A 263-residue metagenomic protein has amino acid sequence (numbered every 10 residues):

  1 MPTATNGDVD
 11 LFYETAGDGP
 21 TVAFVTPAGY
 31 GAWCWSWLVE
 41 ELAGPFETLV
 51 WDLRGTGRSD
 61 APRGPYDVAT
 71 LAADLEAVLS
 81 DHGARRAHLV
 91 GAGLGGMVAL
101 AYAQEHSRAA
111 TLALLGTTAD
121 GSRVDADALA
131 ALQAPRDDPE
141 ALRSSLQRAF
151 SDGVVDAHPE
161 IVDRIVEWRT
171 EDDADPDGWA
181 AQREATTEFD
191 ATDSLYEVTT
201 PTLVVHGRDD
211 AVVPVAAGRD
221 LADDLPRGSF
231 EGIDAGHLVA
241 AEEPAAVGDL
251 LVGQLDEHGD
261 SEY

Functional and structural regions predicted by a protein language model:
T5-G64: Conserved HGGG/HGGXW glycine-rich cap/lid loop of the alpha/beta-hydrolase fold
V50-V90: Active-site loop/oxyanion-hole signature of alpha/beta-hydrolase fold enzymes
G91, G95, A99: Gly/Ala-rich beta-loop-alpha elbow adjacent to hydrolase catalytic centers
L100-E140, G178: Flexible "cap/lid" loop of the alpha/beta hydrolase fold
S122-R123, L142-S194: Conserved alpha/beta-hydrolase catalytic His-Asp/Glu region
V198, V204-H206, D210: Short beta-strand/loop motif that positions the catalytic acidic residue of the alpha/beta-hydrolase fold
R208-V213, L238: Acidic catalytic loop of the alpha/beta-hydrolase fold
R227-Y263: Catalytic active-site module of serine/aspartate enzymes centered on a nucleophile-bearing elbow/loop
